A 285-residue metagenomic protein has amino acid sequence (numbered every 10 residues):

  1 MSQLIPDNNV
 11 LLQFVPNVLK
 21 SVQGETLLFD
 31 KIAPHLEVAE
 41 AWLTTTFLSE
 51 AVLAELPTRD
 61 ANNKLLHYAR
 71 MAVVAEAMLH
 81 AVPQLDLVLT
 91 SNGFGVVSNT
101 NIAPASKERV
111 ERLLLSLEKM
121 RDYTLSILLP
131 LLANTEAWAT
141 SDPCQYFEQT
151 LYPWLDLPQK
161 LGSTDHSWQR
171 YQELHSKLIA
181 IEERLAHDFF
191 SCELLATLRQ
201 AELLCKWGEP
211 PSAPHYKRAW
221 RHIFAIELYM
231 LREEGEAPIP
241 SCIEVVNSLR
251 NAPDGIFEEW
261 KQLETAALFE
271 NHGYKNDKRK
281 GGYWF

Functional and structural regions predicted by a protein language model:
M1-R70, Q84-F285: Conserved short "hinge" loops at termini or chain/domain junctions
V73: Catalytic-loop motifs flanking and including active-site residues across diverse enzymes
